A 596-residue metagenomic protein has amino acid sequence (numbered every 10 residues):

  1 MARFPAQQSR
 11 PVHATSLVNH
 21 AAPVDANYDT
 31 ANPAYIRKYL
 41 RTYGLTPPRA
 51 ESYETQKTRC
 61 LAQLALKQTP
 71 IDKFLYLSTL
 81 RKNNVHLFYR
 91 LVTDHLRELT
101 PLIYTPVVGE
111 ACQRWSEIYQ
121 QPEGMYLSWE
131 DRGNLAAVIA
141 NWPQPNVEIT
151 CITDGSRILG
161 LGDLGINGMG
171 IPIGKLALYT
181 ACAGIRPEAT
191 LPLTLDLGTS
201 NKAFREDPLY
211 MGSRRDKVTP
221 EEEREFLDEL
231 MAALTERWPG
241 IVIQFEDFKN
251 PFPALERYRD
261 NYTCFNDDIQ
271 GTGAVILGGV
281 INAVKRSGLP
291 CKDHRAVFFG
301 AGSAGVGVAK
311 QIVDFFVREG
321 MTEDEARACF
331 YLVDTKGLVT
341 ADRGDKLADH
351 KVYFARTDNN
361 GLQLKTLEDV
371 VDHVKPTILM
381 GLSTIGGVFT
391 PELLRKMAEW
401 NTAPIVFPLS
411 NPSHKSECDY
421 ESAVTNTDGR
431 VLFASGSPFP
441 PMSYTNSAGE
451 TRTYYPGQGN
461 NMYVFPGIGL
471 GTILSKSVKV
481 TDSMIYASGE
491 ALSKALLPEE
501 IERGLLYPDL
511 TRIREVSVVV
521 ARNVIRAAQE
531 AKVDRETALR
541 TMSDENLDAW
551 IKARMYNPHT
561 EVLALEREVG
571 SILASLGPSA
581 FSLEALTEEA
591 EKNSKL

Functional and structural regions predicted by a protein language model:
A2-C264, A527, P558-E589, N593-L596: N-terminal ligand-binding/catalytic initiation module
D25, D29, Y53-K57, V85 (+20 more regions): Generic structural signal for well-ordered, non-membrane alpha-helical segments in soluble metabolic enzymes
K38, T42-L45, E117-Q120, S156 (+13 more regions): Generic secondary-structure signature for well-ordered alpha-helical cores
V138-I139, G160-I171, K202-L209, P253-R259 (+7 more regions): Short acidic, glycine/serine/threonine-rich loops at helix termini
N261-Y262, N266-G381: Glycine-rich phosphate/diphosphate-binding loop of Rossmann-like nucleotide-binding domains
D267-G271, S287, P404, P408-E545 (+2 more regions): Adenosine-phosphate binding glycine-rich loop
A355-Y444: Rossmann-like adenosine-cofactor binding region
